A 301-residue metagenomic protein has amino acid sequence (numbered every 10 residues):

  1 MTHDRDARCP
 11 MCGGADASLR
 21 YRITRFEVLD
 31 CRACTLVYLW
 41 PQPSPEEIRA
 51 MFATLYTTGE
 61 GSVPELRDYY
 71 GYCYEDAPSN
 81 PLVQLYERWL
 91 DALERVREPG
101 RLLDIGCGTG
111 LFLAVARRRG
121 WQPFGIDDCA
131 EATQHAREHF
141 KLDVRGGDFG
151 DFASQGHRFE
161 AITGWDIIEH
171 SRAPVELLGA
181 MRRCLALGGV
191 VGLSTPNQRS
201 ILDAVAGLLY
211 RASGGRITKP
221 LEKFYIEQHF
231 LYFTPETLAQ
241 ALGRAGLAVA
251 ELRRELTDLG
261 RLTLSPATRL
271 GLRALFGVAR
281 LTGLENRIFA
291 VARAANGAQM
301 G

Functional and structural regions predicted by a protein language model:
M1-W165, P174-A180, E236, R254-T263 (+2 more regions): Conserved N-terminal segment of class I S-adenosyl-L-methionine
R119, H139, L187-G188, A245: Structured helix-beta-strand junction loops
F159, R172-C184, V190-N296: S-adenosyl-L-methionine-dependent methyltransferase catalytic module, highlighting the catalytic core
E169: Catalytic acidic motif of RecA-like/P-loop NTPases
